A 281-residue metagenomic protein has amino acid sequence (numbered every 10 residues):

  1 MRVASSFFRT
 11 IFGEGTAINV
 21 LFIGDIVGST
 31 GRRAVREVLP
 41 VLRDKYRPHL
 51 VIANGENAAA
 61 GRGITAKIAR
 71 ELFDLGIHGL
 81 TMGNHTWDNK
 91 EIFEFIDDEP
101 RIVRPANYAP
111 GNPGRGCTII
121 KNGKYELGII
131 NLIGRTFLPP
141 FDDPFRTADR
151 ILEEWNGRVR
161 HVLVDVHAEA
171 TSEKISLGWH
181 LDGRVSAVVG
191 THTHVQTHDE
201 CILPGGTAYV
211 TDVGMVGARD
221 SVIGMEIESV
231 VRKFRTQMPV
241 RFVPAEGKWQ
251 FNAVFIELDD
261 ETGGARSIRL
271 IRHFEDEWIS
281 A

Functional and structural regions predicted by a protein language model:
R2-A281: Acidic, metal/ion-coordinating pockets
